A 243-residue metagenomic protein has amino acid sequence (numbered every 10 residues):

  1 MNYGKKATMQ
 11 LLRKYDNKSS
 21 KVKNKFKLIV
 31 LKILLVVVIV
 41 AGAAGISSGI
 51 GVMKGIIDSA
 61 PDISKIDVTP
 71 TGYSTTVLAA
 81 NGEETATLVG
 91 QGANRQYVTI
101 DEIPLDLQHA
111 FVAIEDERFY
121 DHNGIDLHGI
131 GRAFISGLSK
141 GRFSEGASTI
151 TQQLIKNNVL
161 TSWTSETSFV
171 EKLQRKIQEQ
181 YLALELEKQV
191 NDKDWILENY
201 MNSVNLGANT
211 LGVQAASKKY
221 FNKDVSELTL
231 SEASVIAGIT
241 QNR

Functional and structural regions predicted by a protein language model:
N2-A80, T85, R118: N-terminal type II signal-anchor transmembrane helix that functions as the membrane-insertion/stop-transfer segment
N2-L11, S74, L78-R243: Peptidoglycan glycan-strand catalytic modules in the bacterial/periplasmic cell-wall system
